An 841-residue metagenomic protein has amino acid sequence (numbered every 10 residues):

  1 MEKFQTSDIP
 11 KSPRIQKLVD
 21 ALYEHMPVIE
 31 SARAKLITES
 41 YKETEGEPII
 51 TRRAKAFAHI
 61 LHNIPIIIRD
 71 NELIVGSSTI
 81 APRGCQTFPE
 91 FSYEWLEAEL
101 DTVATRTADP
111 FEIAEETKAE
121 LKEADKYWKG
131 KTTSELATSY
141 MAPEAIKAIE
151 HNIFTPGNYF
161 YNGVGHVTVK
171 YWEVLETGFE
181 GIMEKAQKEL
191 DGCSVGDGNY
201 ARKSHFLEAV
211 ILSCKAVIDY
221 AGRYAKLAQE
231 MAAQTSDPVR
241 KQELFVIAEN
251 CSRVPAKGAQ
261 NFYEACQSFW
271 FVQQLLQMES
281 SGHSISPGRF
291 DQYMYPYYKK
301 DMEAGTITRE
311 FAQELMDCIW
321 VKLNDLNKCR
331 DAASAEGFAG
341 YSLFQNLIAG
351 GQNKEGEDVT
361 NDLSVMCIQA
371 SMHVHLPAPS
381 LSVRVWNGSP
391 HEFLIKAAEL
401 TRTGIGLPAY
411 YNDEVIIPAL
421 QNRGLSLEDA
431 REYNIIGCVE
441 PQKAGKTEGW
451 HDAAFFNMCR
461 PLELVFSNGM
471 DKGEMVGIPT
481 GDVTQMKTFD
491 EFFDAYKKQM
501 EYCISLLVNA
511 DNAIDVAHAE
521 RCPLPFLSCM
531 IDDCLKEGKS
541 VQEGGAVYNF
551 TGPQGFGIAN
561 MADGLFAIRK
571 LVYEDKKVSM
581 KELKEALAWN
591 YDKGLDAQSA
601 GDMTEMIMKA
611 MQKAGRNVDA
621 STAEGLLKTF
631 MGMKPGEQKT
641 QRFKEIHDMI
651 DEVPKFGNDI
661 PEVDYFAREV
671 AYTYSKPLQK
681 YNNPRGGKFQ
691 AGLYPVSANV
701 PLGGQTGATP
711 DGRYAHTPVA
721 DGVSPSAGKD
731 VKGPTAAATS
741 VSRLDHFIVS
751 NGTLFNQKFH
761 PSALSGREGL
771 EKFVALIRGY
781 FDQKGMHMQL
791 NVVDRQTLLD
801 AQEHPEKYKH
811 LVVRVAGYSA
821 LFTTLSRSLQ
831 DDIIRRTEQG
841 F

Functional and structural regions predicted by a protein language model:
E2-A209, V239-F841: Conserved catalytic cores of very large enzyme subunits
H205-D219: Extended non-globular scaffold/tether segments
M231-K241: A conserved hydrophobic secondary-structure block that centers on an alpha-helix together with its immediately flanking
